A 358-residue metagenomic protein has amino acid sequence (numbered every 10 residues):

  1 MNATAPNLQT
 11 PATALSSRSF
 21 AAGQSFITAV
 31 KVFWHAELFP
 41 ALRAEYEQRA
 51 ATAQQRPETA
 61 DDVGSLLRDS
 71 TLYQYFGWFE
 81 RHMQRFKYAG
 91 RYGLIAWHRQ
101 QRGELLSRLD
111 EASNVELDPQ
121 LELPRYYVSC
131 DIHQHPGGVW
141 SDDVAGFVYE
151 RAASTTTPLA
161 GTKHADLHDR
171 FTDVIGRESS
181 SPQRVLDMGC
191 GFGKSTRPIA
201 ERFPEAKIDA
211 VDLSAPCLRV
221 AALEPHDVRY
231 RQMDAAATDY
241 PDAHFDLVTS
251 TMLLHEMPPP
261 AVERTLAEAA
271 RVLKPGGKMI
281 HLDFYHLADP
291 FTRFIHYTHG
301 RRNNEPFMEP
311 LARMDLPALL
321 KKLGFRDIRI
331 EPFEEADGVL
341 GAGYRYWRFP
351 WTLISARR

Functional and structural regions predicted by a protein language model:
G23, I27, A51-W140: N-terminal auxiliary segments of SAM/dcSAM-dependent transferases
W140-V144, A153-R170: Conserved SAM-binding loop and adjacent beta-strand
V148, T162-S181: Conserved alpha-helix/loop element of class I SAM-dependent methyltransferases that forms part of the SAM/SAH-binding
L186, K194-A237: Class I SAM-dependent methyltransferase SAM/SAH-binding core
G191: Conserved glycine-rich SAM-binding loop
A236-V248: A short acidic, Gly/Pro-enriched loop at the edge of an enzyme's catalytic core that lines a small-molecule cofactor
E263-P275: A short glycine-rich, Lys/Arg-flanked "PGG" loop and its adjoining helix->strand segment in the class I
I280-L340: C-terminal alpha-helical "lid/dimerization" subdomain adjacent to the S-adenosyl-L-methionine
